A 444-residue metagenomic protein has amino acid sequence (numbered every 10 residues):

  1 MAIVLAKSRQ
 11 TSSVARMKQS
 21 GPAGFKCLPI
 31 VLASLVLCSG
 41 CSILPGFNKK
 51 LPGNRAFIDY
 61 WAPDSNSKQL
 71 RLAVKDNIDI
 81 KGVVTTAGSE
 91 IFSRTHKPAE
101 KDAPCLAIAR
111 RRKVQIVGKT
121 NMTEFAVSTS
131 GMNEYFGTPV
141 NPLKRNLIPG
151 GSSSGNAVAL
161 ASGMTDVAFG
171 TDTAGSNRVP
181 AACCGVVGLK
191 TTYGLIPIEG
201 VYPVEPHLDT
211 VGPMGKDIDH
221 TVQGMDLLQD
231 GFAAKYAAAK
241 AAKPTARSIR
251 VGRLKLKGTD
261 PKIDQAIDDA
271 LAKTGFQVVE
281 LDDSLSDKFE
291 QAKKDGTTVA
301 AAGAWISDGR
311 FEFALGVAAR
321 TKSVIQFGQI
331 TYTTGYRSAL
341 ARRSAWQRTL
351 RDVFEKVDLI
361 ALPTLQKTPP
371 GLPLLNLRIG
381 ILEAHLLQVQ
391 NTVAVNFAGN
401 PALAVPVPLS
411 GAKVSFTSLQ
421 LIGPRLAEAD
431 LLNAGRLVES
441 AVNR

Functional and structural regions predicted by a protein language model:
M1-A23: N-terminal secretory signal peptides that target proteins for export/translocation
P29-S39: Bacterial N-terminal signal peptides
G40-A103, F125-S128, P369: Short, well-ordered alpha-helical
S42-L44, R111, Q115, S162 (+5 more regions): Structural helix-boundary/capping segments
Q69-F92, D295-Q347, A404-S415: Short helix-loop capping/hinge segments that flank enzyme active sites or metal/cofactor-binding pockets
L72, I78, V84, A107-R111 (+2 more regions): Gly/Ser-rich, acidic/histidine-flanked active-site/gating loops
F92-A99, G137-G151, I381-L382: Short pre-catalytic strand/loop immediately N-terminal to key active-site residues, enriched for Gly-Thr
S307-F397: Serine-dependent amide/ester hydrolase catalytic core
